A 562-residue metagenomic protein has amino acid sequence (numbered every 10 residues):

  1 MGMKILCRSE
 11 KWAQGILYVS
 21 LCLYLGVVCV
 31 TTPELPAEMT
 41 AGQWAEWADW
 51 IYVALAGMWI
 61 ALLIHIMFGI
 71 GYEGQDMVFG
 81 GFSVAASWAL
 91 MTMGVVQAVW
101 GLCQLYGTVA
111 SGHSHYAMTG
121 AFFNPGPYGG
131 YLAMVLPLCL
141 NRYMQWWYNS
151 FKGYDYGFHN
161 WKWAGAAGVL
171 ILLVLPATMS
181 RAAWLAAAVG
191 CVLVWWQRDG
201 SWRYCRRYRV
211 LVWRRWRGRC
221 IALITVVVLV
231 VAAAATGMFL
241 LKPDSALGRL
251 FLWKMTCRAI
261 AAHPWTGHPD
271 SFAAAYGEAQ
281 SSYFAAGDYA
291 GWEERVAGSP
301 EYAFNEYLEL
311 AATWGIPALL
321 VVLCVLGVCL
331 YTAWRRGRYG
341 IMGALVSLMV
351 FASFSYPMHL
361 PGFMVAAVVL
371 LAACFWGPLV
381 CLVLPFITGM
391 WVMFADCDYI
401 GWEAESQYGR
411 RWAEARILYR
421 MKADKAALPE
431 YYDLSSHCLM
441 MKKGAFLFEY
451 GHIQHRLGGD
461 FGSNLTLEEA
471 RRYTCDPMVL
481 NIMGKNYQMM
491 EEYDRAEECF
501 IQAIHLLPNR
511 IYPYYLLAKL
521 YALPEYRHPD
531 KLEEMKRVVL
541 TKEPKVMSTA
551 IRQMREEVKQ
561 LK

Functional and structural regions predicted by a protein language model:
R8-S9, Q14-E34, A48-F68, G81-Y116 (+8 more regions): Alpha-helical transmembrane segments of multi-pass inner-membrane proteins
S111-Y116, D270-A312: Interfacial juxtamembrane loops and adjacent helix segments that form the catalytic/substrate-binding surfaces
G218-T236, G377-D398: Internal/C-terminal transmembrane anchor helices
A235-F251, P385-A413: Hydrophobic alpha-helical transmembrane segments in integral membrane proteins
W412-A413, G444-E449, M478-K485, Y512-L516 (+1 more regions): Alpha-solenoid helical repeat scaffolds
A427, G462-S463, A496, K531-L532: Single-residue signature of alpha-solenoid repeat helices
L439-M441, T474-C475, P508, P544: Short coil turns that delineate tetratricopeptide repeat
